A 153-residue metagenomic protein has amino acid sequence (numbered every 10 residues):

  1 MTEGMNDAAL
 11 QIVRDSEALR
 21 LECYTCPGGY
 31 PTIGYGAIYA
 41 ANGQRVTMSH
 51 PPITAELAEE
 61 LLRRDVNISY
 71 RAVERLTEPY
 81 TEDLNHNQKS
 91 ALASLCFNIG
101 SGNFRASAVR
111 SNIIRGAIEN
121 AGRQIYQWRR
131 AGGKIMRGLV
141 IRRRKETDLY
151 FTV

Functional and structural regions predicted by a protein language model:
M1-Y30, A37-A41, E56-R71, P79 (+1 more regions): Long, amphipathic alpha-helical surface segments
C26, T81-Q88: Structural motif
Q44-P52: Extracellular beta-sheet repeat scaffolds used for adhesion and glycan interaction
L92: Noncatalytic nucleic-acid binding interfaces
